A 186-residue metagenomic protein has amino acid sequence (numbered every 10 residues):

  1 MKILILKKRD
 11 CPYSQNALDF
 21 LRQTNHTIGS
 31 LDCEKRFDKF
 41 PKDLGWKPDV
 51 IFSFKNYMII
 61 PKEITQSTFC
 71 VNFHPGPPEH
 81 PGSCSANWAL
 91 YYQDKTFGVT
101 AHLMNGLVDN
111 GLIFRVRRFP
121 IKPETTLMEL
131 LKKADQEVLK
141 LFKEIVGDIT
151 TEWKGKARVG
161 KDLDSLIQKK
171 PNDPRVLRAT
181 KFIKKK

Functional and structural regions predicted by a protein language model:
M1-K186: One-carbon transfer enzymes
